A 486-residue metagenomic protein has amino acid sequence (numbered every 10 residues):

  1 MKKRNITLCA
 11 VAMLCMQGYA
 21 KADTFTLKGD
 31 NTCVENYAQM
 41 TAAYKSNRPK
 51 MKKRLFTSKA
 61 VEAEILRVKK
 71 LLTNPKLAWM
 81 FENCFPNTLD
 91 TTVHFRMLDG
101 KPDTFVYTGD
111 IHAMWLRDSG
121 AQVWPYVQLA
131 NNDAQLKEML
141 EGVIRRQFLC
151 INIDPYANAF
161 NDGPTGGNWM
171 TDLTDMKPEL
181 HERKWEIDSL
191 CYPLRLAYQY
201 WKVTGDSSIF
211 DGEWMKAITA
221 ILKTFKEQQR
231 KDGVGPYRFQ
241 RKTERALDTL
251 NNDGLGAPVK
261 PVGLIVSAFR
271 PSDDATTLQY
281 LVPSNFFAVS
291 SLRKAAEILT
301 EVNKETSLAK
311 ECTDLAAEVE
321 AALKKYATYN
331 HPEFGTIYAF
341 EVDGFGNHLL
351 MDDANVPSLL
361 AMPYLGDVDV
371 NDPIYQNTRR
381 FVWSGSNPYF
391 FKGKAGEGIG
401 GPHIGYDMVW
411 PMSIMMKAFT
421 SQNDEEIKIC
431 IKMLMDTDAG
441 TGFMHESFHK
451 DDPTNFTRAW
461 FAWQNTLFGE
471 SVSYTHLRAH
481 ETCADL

Functional and structural regions predicted by a protein language model:
A12-G18: Hydrophobic h-region of N-terminal signal peptides that target proteins for export in Gram-negative bacteria
T24-R117: Low-complexity, Ser/Thr/Pro/Gly-enriched N-terminal "stalk/linker" regions
M80, Q135-C150, D206-K226, A295 (+3 more regions): Extended, well-ordered alpha-helical scaffold segments
D99-D103, K394-I399, C430-Q464: C-terminal catalytic domain of Rieske-type non-heme iron oxygenases
H112-L140, I144-D248, A462-S473: Aromatic-rich carbohydrate-recognition surfaces in CAZymes
L116, N152-Y156, F160-G163, W169 (+4 more regions): Extended ligand-binding clefts on enzyme/binding-domain cores
G120-L136, L140-C150, S358-V368, M415-D424 (+1 more regions): Alpha-helical support elements that line or immediately flank enzyme active sites and cofactor-binding pockets
T475-T482: Conserved small/polar residues in nucleotide/adenosyl-binding loops
